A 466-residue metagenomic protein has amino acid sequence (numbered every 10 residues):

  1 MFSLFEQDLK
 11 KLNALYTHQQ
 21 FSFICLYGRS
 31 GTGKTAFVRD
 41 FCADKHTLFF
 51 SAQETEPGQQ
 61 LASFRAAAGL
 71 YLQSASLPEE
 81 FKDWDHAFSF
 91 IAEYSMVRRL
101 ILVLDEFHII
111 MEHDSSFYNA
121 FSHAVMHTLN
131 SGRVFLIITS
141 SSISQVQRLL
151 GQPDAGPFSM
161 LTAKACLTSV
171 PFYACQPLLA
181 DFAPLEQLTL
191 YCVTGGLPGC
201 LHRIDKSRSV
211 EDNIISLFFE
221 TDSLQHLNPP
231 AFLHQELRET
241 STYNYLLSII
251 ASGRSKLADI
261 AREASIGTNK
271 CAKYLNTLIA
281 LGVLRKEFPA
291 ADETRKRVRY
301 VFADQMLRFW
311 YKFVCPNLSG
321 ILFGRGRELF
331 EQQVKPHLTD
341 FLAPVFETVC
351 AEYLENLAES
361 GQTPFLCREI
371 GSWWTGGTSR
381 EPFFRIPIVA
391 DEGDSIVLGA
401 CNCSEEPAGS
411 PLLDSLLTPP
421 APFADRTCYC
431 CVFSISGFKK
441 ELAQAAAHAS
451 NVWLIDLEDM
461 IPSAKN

Functional and structural regions predicted by a protein language model:
M1-R327: Phosphate-binding site recognition
Y300-N466: A cross-kingdom feature that marks ATP-driven nucleic-acid transaction machinery
